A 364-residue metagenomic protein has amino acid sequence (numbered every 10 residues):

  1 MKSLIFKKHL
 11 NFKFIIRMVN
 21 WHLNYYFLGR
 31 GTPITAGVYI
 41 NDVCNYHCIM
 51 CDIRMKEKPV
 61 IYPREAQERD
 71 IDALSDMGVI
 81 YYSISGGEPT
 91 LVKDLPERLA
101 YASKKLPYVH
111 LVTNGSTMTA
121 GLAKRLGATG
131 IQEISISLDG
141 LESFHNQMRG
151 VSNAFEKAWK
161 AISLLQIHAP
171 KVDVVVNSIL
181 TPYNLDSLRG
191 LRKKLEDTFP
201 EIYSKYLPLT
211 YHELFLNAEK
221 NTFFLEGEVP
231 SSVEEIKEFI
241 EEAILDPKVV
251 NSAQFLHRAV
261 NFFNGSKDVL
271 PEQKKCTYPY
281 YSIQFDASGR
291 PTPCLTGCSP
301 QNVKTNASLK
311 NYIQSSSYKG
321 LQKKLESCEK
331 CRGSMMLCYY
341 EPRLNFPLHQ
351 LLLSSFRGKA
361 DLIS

Functional and structural regions predicted by a protein language model:
M1-V19, T292-K304: A broadly conserved sequence feature marking short terminus-proximal activation segments in nucleic acid-centric
F6-E133, H212-E213, E235, F346-P347 (+1 more regions): Conserved alpha-helical substructure of the radical SAM core
I34-G37, A259-G265, I283, Y312-L325: Short, intrinsically disordered, charge-biased short linear motifs at domain edges
I40, C44-N45, A102, V176 (+4 more regions): Generic structural signal for small/hydrophobic residues in well-ordered secondary structure, especially within
D52, L122, R149, L295 (+1 more regions): Short, flexible helix/strand-to-coil boundary loops that buttress conserved ligand/catalytic motifs in alpha/beta
Y62, Y108, A128-T129, E133 (+3 more regions): Radical SAM enzyme [4Fe-4S]-AdoMet core and its adjacent flexible, acidic and glycine-rich loops/tails across
G87-E88, T210, G333-M336: Short, solvent-exposed turn/loop segments enriched in Gly/Ser/Thr/Pro and often Arg
L270-Q273, T277, S288-S364: Flexible mid-to-C-terminal extensions adjoining Fe-S/redox cofactors in radical SAM and related proteins
